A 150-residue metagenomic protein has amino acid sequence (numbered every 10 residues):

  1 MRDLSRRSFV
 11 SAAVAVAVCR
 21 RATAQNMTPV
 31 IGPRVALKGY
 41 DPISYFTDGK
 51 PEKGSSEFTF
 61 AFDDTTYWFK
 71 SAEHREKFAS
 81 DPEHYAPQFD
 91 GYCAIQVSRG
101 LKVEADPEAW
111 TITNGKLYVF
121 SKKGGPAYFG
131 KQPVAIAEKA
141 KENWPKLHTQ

Functional and structural regions predicted by a protein language model:
M1-A17: N-terminal secretory signal peptides and thylakoid transit peptides that target proteins across membranes
R20-D41, K50, K102: C-terminal segment of N-terminal export signals and the immediately downstream linker at the start of the mature
I31-P33, Y40, S80, H84-I95: A low-complexity, Ser/Thr/Gly/Pro-enriched, surface-exposed linker/loop concept that marks segments flanking
G49-D81: N-terminal, post-signal-peptide region of Sec/Tat-exported proteins
G54, H74, D81, P87 (+1 more regions): A charge-rich, low-complexity, intrinsically flexible signal that marks solvent-exposed coils, linkers, repeats
W68-F69, Y118-S121: Hydrophobic core segments of beta-strands in well-ordered, beta-rich domains
G130-Q150: C-terminal partner/receptor-binding element of secreted or periplasmic proteins
